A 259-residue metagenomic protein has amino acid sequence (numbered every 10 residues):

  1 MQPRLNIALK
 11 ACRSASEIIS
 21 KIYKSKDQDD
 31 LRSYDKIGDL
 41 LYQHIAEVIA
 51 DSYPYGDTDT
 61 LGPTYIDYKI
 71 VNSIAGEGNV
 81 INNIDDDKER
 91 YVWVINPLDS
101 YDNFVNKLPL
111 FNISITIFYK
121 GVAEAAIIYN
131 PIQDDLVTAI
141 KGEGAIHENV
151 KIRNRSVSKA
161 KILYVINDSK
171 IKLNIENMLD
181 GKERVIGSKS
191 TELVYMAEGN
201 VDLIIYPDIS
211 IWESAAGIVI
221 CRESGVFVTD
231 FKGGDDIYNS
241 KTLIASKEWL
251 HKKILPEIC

Functional and structural regions predicted by a protein language model:
M1-L98, F227, W249: N-terminal subdomain of lithium-sensitive/metallo-dependent phosphomonoesterases centered on the IMPase/IPPase/PAP
A15, I19, I49, Y101 (+6 more regions): Residue-level signal for inorganic ion chemistry
L40, G78, P97-S100, P131 (+4 more regions): Generic detector of well-ordered alpha-helical packing
D87-I146: DPxDG-like acidic metal-binding loop motif
H147-N154: A structural micro-motif at secondary-structure boundaries
R155-C259: An extended, acidic
